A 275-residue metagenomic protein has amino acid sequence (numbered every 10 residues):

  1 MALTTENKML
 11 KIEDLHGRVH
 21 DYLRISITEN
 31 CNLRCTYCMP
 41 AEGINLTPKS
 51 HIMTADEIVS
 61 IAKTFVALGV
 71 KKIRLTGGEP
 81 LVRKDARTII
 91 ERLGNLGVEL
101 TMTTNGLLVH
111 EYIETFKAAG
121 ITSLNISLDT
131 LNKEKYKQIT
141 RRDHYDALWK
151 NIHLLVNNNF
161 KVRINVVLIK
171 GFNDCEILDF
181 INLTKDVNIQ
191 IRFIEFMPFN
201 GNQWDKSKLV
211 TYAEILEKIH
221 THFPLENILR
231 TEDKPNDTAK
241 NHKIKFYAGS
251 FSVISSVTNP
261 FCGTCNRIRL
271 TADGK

Functional and structural regions predicted by a protein language model:
M9-L15: A detector for short, charged/polar N-terminal pre-domain segments
H16-A55: Canonical Radical SAM [4Fe-4S] cluster-binding loop centered on the CxxxCxxC motif and its immediate flanking residues
Y22, S26, R74, R163 (+3 more regions): Conserved beta-strand segments that form the floor/walls of ligand-binding pockets within enzyme and binding domains
I27, I191, G274: Residue-level signature of catalytic and energy-coupling elements of molecular machines, predominantly ATP/GTP-dependent
G43-P48, N132-I139, F199-D205: A short acidic, helix-capping loop that chelates divalent metal ions and anchors anionic groups
I52-L75, V82-I194: Radical SAM/AdoMet-radical enzyme domain recognition
I177-I181, M197-N200, D205-K206: Class I S-adenosyl-L-methionine
N200-K275: Accessory C-terminal segments flanking Radical SAM cores
